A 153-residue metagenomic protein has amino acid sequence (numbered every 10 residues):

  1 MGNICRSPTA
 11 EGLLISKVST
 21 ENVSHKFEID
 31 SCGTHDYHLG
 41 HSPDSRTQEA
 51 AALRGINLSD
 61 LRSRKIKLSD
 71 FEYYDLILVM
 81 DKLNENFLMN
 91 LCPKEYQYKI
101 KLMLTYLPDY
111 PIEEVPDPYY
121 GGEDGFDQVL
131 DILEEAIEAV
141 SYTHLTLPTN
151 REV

Functional and structural regions predicted by a protein language model:
M1-Y73, L145: Conserved active-site segments centered on acidic
N3, D36, N84, L107 (+1 more regions): Short, glycine/serine-rich, charged loops/turns that create anion-binding and catalytic segments at active sites
S7, D81-K82: Helix N-cap/beta->alpha junction signal
E11, D44, L68, E85 (+2 more regions): Alpha-helix N-cap/helix-start and coil->helix boundary motif
K17, P118, V153: Residues that scaffold the ATP/ADP-binding catalytic core of kinase and kinase-like folds
L76, K82-L145: Phosphate-binding/catalytic loops
H144-V153: Single conserved hydrophobic/aromatic residue that forms the stacking wall/gate of nucleotide- or nucleobase-binding
